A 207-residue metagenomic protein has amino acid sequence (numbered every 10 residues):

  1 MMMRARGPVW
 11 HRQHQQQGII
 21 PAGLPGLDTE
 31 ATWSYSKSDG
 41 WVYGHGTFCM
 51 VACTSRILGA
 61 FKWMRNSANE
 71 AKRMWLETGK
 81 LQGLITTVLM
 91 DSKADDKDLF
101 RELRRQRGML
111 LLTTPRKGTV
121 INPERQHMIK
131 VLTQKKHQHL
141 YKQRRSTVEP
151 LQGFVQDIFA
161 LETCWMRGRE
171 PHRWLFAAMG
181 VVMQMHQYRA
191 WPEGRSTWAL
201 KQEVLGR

Functional and structural regions predicted by a protein language model:
M1-R105: Polybasic low-complexity intrinsically disordered regions
S55, K117, Q187: Short loop/turn segments at secondary-structure transitions that flank enzyme active sites
N69-M74, P123, K201-Q202: A short, polar/proline- and glycine-enriched secondary-structure boundary/capping micro-motif
T87-V88, L112-T113, A190, G194: Acidic/polar loop patches that form or flank catalytic/metal-binding clefts of enzymes that bind anionic ligands
K93-M166: Helix-centered, glycine/charged polyanion-binding patches within enzymatic domains that contact phosphate-containing
Q138-R207: Basic, amphipathic alpha-helical segments enriched in Lys/Arg and hydrophobic/aromatic residues
